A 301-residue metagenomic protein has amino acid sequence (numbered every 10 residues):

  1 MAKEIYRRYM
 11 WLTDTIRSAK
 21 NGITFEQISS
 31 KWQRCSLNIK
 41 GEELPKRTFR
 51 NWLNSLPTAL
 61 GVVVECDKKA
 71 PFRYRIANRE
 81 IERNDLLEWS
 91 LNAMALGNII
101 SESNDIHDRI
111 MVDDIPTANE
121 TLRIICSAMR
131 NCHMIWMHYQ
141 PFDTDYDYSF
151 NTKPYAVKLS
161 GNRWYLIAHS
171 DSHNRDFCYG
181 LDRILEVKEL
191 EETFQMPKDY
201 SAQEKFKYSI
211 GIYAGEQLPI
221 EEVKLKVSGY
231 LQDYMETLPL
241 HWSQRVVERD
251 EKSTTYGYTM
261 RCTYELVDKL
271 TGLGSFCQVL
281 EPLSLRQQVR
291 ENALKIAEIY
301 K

Functional and structural regions predicted by a protein language model:
M1-L87, K295-K301: Short, basic/aromatic recognition patches that contact phosphate-bearing ligands
R7-T15, L91-A95, V267, T271-G272: Short, hydrophobic/amphipathic alpha-helical patches that form generic packing surfaces within helical domains
L12, F49, C132, L225 (+1 more regions): A residue-level signal for conserved active-site and pocket-lining positions in enzyme catalytic cores
F25, N54, L60-G61, E65-P141: Bulky hydrophobic/aromatic content
V64, V157, V246-V247: A structural signal for short hydrophobic beta-strand segments in well-ordered beta-sheet cores
R73, W136, Y165-I167, T255 (+1 more regions): General beta-strand recognition
R109-K224: Core beta-strand-centered patch of the WYL/Sm-like small regulatory domain
K205-K301: Polybasic (Lys/Arg-rich)
